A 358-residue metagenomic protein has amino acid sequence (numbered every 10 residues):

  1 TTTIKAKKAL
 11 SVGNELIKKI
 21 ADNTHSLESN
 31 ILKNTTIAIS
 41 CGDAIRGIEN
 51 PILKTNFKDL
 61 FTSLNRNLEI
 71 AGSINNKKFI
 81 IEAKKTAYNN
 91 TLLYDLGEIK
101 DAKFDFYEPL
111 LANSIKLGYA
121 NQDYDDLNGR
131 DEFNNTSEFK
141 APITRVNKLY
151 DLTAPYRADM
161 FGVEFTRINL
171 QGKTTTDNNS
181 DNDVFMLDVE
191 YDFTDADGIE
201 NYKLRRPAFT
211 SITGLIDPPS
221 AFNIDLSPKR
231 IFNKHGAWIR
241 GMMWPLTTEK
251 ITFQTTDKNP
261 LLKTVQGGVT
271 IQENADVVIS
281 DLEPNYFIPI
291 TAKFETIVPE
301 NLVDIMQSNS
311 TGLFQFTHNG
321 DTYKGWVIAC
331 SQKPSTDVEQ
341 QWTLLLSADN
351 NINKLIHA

Functional and structural regions predicted by a protein language model:
T1-C41, P51-T62, L117, L127: Polar, S/T/G-rich
T3-L10, L92-N259: Acidic, small/polar-enriched beta strand-loop surface segments
K33-A112, K116: Short beta-strand-centered interaction patches in the first periplasmic/extracellular domains of large envelope
I81-N89, L345-K354: Secondary-structure transition/turn motif
V265-I305: Autoprocessing Asn-cyclization modules and mimics
I297-N319: Short coil-to-beta transition motif at edge beta-strands of beta-rich domains
G320-D337: Short beta-strand-centered aromatic/proline hotspots
K333-D349: Short, solvent-exposed secondary-structure boundary/capping segments
